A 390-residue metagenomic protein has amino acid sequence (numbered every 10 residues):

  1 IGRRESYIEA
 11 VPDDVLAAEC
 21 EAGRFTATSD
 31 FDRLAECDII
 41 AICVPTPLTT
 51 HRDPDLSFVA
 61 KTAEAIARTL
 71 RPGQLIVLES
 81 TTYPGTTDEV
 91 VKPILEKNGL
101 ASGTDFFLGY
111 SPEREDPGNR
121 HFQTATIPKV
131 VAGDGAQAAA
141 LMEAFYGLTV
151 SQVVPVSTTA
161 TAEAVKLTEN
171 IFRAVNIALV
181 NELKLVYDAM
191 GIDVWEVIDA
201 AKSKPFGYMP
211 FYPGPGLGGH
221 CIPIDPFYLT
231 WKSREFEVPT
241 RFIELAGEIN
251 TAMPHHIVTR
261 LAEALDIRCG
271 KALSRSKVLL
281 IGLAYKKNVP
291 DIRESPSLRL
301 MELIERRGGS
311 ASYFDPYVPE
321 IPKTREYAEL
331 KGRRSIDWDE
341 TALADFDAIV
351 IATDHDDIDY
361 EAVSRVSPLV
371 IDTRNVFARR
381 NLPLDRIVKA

Functional and structural regions predicted by a protein language model:
I1-A390: Structural/interface elements that position substrates and couple domains in central-metabolism enzymes
